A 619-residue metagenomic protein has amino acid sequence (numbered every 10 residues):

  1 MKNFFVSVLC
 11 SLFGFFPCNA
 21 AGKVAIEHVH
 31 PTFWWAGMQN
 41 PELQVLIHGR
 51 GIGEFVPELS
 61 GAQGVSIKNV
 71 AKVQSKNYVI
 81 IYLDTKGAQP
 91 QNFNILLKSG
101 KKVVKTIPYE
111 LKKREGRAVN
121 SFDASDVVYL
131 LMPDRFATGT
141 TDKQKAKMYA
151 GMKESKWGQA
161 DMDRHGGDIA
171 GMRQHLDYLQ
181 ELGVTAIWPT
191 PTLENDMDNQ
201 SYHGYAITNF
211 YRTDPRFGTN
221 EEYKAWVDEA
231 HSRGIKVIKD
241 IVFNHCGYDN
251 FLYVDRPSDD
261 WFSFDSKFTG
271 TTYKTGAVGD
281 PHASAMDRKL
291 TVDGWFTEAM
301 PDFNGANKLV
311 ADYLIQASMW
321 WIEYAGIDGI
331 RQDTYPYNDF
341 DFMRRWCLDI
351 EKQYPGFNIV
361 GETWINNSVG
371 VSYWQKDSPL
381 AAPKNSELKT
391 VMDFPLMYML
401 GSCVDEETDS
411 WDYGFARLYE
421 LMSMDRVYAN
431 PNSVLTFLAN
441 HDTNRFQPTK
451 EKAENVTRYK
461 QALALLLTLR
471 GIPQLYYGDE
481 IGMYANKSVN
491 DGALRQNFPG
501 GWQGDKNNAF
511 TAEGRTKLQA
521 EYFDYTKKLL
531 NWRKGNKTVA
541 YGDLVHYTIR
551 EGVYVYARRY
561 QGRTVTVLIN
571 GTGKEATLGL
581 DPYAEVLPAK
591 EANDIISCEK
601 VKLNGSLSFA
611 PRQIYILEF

Functional and structural regions predicted by a protein language model:
A21-G53, L111-K113: Beta-strand/beta-sandwich contexts
M38-N92, L96-G100: Immunoglobulin-like IPT/TIG beta-sandwich domains and homologous Ig-like subdomains
V103-K112: Edge beta-strands of extracellular beta-sandwich domains
L111-L130, R135, G139-T140: Low-complexity, Pro/Ser/Thr- and charge-rich linker/hinge segments at domain boundaries
F136-Y324, M343-Q353, V369-V371, P379 (+3 more regions): Substrate-binding/active-site clefts of carbohydrate-active enzymes
G139-A160, R164, I365, P431 (+3 more regions): Loop/helix patches that line or flank the sugar-binding groove of alpha-linked glycan CAZymes
H245, N250, A317, E323-Y428 (+6 more regions): Active-site-proximal helices and loops of the catalytic beta/alpha 8
L603-F619: C-terminal beta-strand-rich structural cap/linker in extracellular carbohydrate-active enzymes
